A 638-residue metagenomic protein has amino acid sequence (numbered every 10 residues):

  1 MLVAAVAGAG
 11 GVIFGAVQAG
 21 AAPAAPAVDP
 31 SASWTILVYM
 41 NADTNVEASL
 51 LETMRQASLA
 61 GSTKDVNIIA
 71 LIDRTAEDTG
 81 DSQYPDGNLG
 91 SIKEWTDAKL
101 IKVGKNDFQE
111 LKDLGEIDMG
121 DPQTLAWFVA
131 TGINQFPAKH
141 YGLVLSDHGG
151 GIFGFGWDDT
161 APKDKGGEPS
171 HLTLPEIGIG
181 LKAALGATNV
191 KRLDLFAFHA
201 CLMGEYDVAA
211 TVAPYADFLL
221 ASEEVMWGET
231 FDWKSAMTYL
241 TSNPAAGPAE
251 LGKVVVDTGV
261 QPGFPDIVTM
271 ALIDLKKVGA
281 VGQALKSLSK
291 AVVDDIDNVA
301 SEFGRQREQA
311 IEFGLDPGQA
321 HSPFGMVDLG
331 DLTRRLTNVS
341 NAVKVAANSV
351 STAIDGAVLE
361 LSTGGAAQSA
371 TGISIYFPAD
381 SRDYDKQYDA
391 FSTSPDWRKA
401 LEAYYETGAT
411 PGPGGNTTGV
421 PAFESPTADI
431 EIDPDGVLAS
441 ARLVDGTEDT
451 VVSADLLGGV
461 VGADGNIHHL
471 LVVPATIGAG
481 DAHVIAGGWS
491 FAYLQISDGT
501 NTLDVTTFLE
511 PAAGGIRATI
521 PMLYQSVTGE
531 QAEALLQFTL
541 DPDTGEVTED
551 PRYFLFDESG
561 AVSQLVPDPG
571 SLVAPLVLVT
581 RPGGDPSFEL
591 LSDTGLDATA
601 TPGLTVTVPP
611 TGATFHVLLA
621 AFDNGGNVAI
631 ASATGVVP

Functional and structural regions predicted by a protein language model:
M1-A22: Secretory targeting and sorting signals
A25-P137: N-terminal extension/subdomain marker
D29-P30, W157-F198, M203-P638: Terminal, contiguous helix-loop blocks that mediate binding/assembly
T35-Y39, N67-I72, Y141-L145, D194-F198 (+2 more regions): Structural recognition of the beta-strand scaffold that forms the well-ordered cores of secreted hydrolase catalytic
M40-A42, R74, D147-G149, A379-S381: Residue-level signal for short, function-critical loop segments
D43-V46, D147-F153, A197, C201-E205: Gly/Ser/Thr-rich loops at beta-strand to alpha-helix junctions that form or flank small-molecule/cofactor-binding
S49-L50, G80-Y84, F153-D158, D207-A209 (+1 more regions): Short, solvent-exposed loop/turn and secondary-structure capping segments
G115-K191: Extracytoplasmic mature domains of secreted/periplasmic and thylakoid-lumen proteins
